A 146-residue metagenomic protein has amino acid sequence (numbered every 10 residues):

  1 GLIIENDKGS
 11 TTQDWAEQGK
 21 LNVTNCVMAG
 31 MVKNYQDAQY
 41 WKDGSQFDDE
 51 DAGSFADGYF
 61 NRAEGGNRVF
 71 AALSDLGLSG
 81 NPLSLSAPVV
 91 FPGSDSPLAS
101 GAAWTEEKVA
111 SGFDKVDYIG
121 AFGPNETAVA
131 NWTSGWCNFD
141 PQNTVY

Functional and structural regions predicted by a protein language model:
G1-Y146: Extracellular beta-rich repeat passengers
